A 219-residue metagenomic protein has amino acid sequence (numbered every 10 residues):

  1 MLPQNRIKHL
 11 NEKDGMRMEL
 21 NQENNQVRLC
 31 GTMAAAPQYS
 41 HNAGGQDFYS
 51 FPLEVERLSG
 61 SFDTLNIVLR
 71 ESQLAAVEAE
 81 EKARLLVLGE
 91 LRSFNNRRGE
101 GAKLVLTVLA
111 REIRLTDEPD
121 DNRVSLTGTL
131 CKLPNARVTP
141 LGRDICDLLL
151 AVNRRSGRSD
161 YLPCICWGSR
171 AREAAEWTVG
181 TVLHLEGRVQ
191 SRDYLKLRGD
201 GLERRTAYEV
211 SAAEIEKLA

Functional and structural regions predicted by a protein language model:
L2-A219: OB-fold and OB-like single-stranded nucleic-acid-recognition modules and their adjacent interaction interfaces
